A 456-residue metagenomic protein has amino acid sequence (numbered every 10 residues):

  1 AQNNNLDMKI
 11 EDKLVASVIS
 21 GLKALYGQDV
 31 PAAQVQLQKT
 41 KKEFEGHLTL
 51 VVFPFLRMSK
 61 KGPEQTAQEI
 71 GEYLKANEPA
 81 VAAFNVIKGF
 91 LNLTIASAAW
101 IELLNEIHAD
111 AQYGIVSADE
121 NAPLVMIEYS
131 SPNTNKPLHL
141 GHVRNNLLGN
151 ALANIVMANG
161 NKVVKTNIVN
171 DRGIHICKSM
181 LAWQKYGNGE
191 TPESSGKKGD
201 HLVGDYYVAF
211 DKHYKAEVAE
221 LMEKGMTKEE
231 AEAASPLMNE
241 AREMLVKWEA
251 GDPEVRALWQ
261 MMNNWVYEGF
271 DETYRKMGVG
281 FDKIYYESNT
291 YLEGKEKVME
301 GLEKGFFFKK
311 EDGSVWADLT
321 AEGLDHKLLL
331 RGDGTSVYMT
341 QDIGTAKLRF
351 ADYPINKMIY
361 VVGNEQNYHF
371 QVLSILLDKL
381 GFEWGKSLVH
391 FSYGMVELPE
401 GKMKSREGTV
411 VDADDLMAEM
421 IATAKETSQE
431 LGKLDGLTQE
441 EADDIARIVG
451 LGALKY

Functional and structural regions predicted by a protein language model:
A1-D7: Short, Lys/Arg-enriched N-terminal segments with co-localized hydrophobic residues within the first ~10-30 amino acids
D7-V15: Onset of an N-terminal alpha helix
D12, I19-V51, F55-M58, G62-Y456: NTP-dependent nucleotidyl-transfer catalytic core
